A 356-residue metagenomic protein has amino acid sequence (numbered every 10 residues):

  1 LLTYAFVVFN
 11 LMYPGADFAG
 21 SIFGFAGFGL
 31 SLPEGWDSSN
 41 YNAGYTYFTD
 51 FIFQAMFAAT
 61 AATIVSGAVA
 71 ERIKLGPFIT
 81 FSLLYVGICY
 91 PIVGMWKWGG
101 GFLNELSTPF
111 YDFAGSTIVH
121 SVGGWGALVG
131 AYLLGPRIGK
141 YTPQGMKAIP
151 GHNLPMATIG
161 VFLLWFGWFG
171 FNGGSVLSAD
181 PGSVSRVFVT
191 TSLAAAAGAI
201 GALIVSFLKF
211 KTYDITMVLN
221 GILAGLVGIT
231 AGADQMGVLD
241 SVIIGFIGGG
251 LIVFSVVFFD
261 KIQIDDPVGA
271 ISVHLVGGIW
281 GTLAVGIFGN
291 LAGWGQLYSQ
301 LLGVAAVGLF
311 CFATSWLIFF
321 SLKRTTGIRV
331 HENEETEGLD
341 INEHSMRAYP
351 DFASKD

Functional and structural regions predicted by a protein language model:
L1-D356: Hydrophobic alpha-helical transmembrane bundles of multi-pass membrane proteins
